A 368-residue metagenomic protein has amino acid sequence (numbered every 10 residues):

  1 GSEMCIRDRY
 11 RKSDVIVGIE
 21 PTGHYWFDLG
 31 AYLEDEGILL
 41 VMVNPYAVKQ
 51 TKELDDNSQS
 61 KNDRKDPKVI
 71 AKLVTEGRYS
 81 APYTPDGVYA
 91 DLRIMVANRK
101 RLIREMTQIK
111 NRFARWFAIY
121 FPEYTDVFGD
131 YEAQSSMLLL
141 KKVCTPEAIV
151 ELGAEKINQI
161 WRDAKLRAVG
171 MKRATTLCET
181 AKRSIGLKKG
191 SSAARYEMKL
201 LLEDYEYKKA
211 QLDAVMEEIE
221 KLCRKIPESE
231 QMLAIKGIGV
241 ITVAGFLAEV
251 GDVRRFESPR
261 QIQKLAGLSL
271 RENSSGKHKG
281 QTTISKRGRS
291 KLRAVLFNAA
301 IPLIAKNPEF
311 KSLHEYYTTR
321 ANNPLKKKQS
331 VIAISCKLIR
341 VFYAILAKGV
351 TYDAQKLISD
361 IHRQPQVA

Functional and structural regions predicted by a protein language model:
S2-E3, R7-A368: A detector of single, family-specific signature residues that are central to catalytic or substrate-handling motifs
